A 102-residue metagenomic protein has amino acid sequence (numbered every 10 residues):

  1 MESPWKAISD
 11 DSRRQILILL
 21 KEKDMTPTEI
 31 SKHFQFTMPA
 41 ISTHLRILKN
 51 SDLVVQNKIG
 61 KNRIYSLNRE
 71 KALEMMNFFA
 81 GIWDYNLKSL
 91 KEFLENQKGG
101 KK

Functional and structural regions predicted by a protein language model:
M1-I8: Short amphipathic alpha-helical boundary/capping segments
A7, I18-H33, M38, I47-S51 (+2 more regions): C-terminal regulatory/oligomerization modules of transcriptional regulators
R14-I16: Pre-recognition alpha-helix immediately N-terminal to the DNA-recognition helix within helix-turn-helix or winged-helix
K58-I64: Short, Lys/Arg-rich nucleic-acid/phosphate-binding segment
